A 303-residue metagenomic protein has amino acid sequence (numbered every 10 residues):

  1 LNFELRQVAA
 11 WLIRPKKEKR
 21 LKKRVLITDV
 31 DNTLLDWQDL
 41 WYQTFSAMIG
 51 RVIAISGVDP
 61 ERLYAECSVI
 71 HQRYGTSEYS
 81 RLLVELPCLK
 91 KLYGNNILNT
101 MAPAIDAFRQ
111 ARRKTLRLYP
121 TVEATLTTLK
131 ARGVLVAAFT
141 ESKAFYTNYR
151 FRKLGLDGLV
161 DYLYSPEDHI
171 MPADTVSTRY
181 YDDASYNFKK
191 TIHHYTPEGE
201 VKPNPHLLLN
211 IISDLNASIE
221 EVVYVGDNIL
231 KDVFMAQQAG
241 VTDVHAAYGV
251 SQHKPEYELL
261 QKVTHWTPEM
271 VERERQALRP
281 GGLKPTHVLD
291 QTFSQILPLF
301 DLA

Functional and structural regions predicted by a protein language model:
E4, V8-R14, E18-R24, E123 (+2 more regions): Asp-based, Mg2+/Mn2+-dependent phosphohydrolase catalytic module
E18-E66: Active-site neighborhood of HAD-like aspartate-dependent phosphohydrolases
W41-I49, C67-H71, A102-R112, Y146-R150 (+1 more regions): Hydrophobic alpha-helical core bundles mediating ligand binding, dimerization, or RNAP-core interactions
A54, V58-E61, C67-Q110: A metal-dependent, Asp-based hydrolase signature
H71-V84, Q110-P120, P172-Y180, Q238 (+1 more regions): Short amphipathic alpha-helical segments at helix boundaries and their inter-helical linkers
D106-K114, T191-E198: Glycine-rich phosphate-binding "P-loop"
R109-A138, S142-N148: Short, acidic loop-to-helix structural element flanking the phosphoryl-transfer center in phosphate-processing enzymes
